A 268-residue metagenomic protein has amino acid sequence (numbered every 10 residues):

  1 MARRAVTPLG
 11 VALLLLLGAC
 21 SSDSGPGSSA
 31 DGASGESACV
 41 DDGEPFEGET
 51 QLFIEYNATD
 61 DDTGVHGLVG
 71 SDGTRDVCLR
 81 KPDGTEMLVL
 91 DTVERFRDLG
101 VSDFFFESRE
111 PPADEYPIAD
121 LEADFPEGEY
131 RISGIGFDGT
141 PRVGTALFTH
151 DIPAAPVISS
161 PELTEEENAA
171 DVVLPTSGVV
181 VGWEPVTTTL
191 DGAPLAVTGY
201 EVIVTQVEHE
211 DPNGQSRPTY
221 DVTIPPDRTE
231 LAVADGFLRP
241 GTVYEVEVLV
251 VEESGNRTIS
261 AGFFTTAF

Functional and structural regions predicted by a protein language model:
L16-A19: C-terminal motif of bacterial Sec signal peptides marking the signal peptidase cleavage site
S21-S29: Bacterial lipoprotein signal-peptidase II cleavage site
A33-A119, E127, R131: Long, polar/Ser/Thr-enriched low-complexity segments that form simple helices or flexible linkers at protein ends
G67, V172-P194: Conserved aromatic anchor
L79, G84-Y116, A196-R239: Recognizes extended acidic, P/S/T-rich segments that occur within or adjacent to Ig-like beta-sandwich modules
D120-E127, D235-T242: Surface-exposed, short loops/turns at beta-strand junctions within beta-sandwich domains
G134-G136, G236-T258: Beta-strand-rich modules
R142-V143, V251-F268: Extracellular fibronectin type III
